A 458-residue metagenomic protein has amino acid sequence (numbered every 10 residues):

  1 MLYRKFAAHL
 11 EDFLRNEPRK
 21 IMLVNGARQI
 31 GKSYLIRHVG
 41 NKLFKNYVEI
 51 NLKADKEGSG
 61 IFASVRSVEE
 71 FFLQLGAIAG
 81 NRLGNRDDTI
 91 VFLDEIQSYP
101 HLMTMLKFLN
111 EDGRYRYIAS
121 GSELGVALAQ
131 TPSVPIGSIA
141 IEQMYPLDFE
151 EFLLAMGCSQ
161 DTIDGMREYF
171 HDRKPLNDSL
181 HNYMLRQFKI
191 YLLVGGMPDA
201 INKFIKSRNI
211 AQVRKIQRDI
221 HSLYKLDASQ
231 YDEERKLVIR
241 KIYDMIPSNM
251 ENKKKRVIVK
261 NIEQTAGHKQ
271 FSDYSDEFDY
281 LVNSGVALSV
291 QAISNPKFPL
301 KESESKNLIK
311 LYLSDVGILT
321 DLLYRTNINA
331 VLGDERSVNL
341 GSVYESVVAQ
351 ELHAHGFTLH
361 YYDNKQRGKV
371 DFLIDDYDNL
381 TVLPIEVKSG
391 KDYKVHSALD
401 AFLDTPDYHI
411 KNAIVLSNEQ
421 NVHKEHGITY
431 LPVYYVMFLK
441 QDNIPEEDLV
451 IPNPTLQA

Functional and structural regions predicted by a protein language model:
L2-E17: Pre-Walker A adenine-sensing motif
K32: Conserved lysine of the Walker
L35, V39: Hydrophobic positions on the alpha1 helix immediately C-terminal to the Walker A/P-loop
A54-R86: Short glycine-rich substrate-engagement loop in P-loop NTPases that contacts/grips substrate
R116-S122, Q143: Structural recognition of the conserved hydrophobic beta-strand(s) that form the central parallel beta-sheet of P-loop
A129-N252: Interdomain motor-coupling "hinge/lid" segment immediately C-terminal to the ATP-binding subdomain of NTP-driven enzymes
N202-Y377: Accessory nucleic acid-recognition modules appended to NTPase machines
E419-A458: Domain-level recognition of nuclease-like catalytic cores that cleave nucleotide substrates
